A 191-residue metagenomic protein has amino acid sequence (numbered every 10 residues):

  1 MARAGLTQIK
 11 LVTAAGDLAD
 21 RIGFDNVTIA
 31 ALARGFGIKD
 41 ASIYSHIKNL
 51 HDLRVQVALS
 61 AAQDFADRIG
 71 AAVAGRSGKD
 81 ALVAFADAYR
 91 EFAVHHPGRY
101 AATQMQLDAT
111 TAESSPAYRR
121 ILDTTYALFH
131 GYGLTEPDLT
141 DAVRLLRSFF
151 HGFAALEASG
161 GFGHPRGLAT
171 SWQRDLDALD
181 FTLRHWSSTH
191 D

Functional and structural regions predicted by a protein language model:
M1-I22, A30-A31, G35, D52-V55: Basic, helix-initiating cap at the start of DNA-binding domains
L11-A19, A61, F65, Y89 (+2 more regions): Short hydrophobic clusters on alpha-helical segments that form packing/core surfaces in small helical domains
A19, D52-A61, T103, T111-Y118: Alpha-helical DNA-contacting segments of helix-turn-helix folds
F36-I47: Short hydrophobic/aromatic patch on the recognition helix
Q56, G70-R99, T110, R119 (+3 more regions): Hydrophobic alpha-helical connector segments
R90, V94-A112, A155-G163: Amphipathic alpha-helical segments used for helix-helix packing
A109-E136, T140-L145, A169-F181: Amphipathic alpha-helical packing segments from all-alpha helical-bundle domains
S148-P165, D180-H190: Amphipathic C-terminal alpha-helical segment
